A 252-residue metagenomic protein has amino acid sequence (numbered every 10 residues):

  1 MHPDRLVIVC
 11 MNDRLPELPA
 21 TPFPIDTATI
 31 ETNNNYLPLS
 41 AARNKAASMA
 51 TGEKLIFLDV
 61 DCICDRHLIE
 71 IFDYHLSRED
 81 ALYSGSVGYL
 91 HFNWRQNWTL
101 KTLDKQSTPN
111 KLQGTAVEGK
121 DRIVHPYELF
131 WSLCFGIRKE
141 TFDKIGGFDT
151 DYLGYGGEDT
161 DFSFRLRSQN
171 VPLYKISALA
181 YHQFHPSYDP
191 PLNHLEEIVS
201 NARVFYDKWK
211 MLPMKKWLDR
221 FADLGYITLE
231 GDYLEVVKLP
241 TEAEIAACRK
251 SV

Functional and structural regions predicted by a protein language model:
M1-N34: Acidic donor-binding segment of Leloir-type glycosyltransferases
N33-A50: Glycine-rich, basic loop-to-helix element that forms the pyrophosphate-binding segment of sugar-nucleotide handling
L55: Short aromatic/hydrophobic "clamp" motif used to bind/position activated sugar donors
H67-L103: Conserved donor NDP-sugar-binding/catalytic core segment of glycosyltransferases
L103-Y127: Short, flexible, basic/aromatic active-site loop/helix in glycosyltransferases
L129-I137, T141-G146, D151-A178: A short, conserved alpha-helix in the catalytic core of glycosyltransferases
Y174-L192, F205: Active-site donor/metal-binding and catalytic loop motifs of nucleotide-sugar-dependent glycosylation enzymes
E196-S200, K215-V252: Non-catalytic, C-terminal membrane-associated alpha-helical segments of glycosyltransferases
